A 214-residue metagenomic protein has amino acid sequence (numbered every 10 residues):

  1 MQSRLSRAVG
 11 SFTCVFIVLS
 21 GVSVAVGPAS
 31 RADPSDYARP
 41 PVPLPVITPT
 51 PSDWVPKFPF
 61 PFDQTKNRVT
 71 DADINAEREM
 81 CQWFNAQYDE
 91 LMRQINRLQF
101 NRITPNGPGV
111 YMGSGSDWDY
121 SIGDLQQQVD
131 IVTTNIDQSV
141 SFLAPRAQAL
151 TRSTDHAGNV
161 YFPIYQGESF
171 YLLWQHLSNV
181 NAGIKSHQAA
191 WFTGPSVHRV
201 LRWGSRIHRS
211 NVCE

Functional and structural regions predicted by a protein language model:
M1-D33: Secretory targeting and sorting signals
F16, S20, Y88, Q138 (+1 more regions): Prokaryotic Sec-type signal peptides and long signal-anchor helices with extended Leu/Ile/Val-rich h-regions
D33-L44: Cleaved targeting-peptide boundary
P43-Y111, T154-E214: C-terminal amphipathic alpha-helix
I74-C81, Y111-V129: Second-shell loop/turn segments in exported
D119, G123-F170: Short, solvent-exposed, charged loop/turn and helix-capping segments that join or cap alpha-helices on peripheral
